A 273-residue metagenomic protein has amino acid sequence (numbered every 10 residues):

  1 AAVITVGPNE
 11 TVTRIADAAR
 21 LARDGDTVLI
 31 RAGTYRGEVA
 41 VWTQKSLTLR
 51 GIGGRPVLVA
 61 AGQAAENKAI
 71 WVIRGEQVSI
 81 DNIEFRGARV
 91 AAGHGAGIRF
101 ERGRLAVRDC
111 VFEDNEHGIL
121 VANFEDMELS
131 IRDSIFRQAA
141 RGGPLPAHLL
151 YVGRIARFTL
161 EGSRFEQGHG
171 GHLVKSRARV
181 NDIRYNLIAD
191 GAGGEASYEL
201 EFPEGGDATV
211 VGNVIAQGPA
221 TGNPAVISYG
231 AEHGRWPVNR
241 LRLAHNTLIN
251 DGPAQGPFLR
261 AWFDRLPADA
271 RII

Functional and structural regions predicted by a protein language model:
V3-G37: Acidic Gly/Asp/Thr-rich repetitive segments characteristic of extracellular carbohydrate-active and adhesion proteins
N9-T13, R74, E101, P237: Soluble non-cytosolic domains of exported or imported proteins
T13-I15, P56-V59: Short, solvent-exposed loop/turn elements at domain surfaces
R23-D24, Y35-R50, V57-D81, R86-R104 (+2 more regions): Extracellular beta-strand-rich solenoid/capping regions of secreted or surface-exposed proteins that bind or remodel
D26-L29, Q44-T48, V57-L58, A65 (+3 more regions): Acidic, glycine- and Ser/Thr-rich low-complexity intrinsically disordered tracts in extracellular/secreted proteins
R50-P56, E76-G87, R104-D114, D126-R141 (+6 more regions): Right-handed parallel beta-helix
A61-W71, A91-R99, D114-N123, G142-G153 (+4 more regions): Extracellular beta-strand/beta-solenoid scaffold signature
